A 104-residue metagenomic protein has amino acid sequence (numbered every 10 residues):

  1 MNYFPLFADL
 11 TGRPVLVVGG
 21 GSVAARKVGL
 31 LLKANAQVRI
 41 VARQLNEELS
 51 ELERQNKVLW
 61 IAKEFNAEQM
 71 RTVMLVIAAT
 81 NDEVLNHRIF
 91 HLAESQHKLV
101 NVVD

Functional and structural regions predicted by a protein language model:
M1-E53: Hydrophobic, well-ordered beta-alpha structural blocks that scaffold small-molecule cofactor pockets
G12, R71-V73: Alpha-helix C-terminal capping/helix-to-coil transition sites in glycosyltransferase folds
V38, W60, L99-V100: Hydrophobic beta-strand scaffold residues
A42, W60-E64, D104: Short loop/edge segments at beta-strand edges and connector loops that shape dinucleotide/nucleotide cofactor-binding
E53, V58, I89-A93: A generic structural signal for well-ordered alpha-helical segments
R54-Q69: Glycine-rich, highly charged phosphate/nucleotide-binding loops
E64, T80-N81: Short glycine-/small-residue-rich Rossmann-like dinucleotide-binding loops
L75-T80, N86-D104: ADP-ribose/adenylate-binding Rossmann-like module
